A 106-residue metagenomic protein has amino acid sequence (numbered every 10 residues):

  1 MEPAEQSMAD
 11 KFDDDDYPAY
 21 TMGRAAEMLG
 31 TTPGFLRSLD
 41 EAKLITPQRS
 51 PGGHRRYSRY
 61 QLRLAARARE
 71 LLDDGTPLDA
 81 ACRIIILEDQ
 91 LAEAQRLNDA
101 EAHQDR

Functional and structural regions predicted by a protein language model:
E2-T21, E27, E41, T46-P47 (+1 more regions): Arg/Lys-rich, alpha-helical DNA-contact motif
P33-G52: Major-groove DNA-recognition helix of helix-turn-helix-type DNA-binding domains
G52-R59: Minor-groove-contacting beta-hairpin "wing" of winged helix-turn-helix DNA-binding domains
